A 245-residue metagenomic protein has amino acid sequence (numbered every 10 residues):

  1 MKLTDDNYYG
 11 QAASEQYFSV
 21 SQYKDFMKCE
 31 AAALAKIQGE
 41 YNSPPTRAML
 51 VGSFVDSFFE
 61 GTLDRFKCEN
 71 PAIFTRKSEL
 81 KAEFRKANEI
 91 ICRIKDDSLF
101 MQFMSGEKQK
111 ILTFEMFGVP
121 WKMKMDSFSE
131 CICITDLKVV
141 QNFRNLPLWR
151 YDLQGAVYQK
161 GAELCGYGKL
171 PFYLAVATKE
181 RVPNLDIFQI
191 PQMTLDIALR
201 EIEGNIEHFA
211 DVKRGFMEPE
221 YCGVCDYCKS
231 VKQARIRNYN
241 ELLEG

Functional and structural regions predicted by a protein language model:
M1-K124, A234-L243: Metal-dependent nuclease catalytic cores that hydrolyze phosphodiester bonds in DNA/RNA, characterized by
S43-P44, R76-E79, N142-R150, P191-M193: Short histidine-centered catalytic/ligand-binding loop motif
R47, V51, Q154, A198: Hydrophobic (often cysteine-bearing) scaffold residues that line and stabilize catalytic clefts of nucleotide/cofactor
F54, L153-G161: Short amphipathic alpha-helical face segments that pack within enzyme cores and frequently flank/anchor catalytic
F59-L63, V139-N142, E163, Y167: Hydrophobic/aromatic-lined pockets within catalytic cores
F84, P147, K160-G245: Metal-dependent nuclease catalytic regions and adjoining charged, substrate-binding loops involved in nucleic-acid end
F100-M104, S129-I134, E163-L170: Secondary-structure boundary elements
L112-D152: Non-catalytic protein-protein interaction segments used by genome-maintenance enzymes to assemble and couple activities
